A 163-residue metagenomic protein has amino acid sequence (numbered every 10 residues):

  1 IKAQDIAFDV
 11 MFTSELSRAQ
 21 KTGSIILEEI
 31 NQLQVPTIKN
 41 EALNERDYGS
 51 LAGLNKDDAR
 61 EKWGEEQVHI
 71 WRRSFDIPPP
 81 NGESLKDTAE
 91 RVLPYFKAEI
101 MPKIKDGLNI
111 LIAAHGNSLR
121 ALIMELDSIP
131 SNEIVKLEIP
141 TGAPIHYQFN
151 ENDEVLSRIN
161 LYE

Functional and structural regions predicted by a protein language model:
I1-D5, Y95-M101: ANL superfamily AMP-binding
I1-H69, M124-P140, P144-Q148: Phosphate-coordination/substrate-recognition cap region in phosphate-metabolizing enzymes
R18-A19, R91-V92, R120: Short, cationic motifs built from Arg/Lys/His that form the positively charged side of catalytic pockets
Q67-D87: Short glycine/proline- and acidic residue-enriched helix-loop micro-motifs that form flexible lids or anion-recognition
D87-Y95: A non-catalytic, amphipathic alpha-helix used as a structural packing/dimerization or gating element in enzyme scaffolds
G107-A113: Residue-level preference for the first positions of well-ordered beta-strands
G116-R120, L156: GST superfamily/GST-like fold recognition
I159-E163: Short, solvent-exposed aromatic-acidic interface loops
